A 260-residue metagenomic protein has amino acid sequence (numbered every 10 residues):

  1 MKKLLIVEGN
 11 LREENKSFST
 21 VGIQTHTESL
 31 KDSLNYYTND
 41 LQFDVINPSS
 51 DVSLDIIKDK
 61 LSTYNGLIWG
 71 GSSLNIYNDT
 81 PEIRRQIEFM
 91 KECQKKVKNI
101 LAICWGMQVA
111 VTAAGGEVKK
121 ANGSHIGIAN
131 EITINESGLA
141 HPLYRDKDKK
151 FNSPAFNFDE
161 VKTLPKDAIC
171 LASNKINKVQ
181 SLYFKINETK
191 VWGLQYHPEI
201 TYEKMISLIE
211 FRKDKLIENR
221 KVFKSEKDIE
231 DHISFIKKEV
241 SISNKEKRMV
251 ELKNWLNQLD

Functional and structural regions predicted by a protein language model:
M1-E88, E92-K96, K224-D260: N-terminal beta1-alpha1 cap of cysteine-dependent amidohydrolase-like domains
L5, D44-I46, I68, L101 (+3 more regions): Hydrophobic/aromatic beta-strand patches that form the interior of the parallel beta-sheet core in alpha/beta enzyme
G9, G116-N187, V191-E203: Pocket-forming structural segment of enzyme catalytic cores
E13, V52, I76, V109 (+3 more regions): Flexible, glycine-rich phosphate/dinucleotide-binding loops and adjacent beta-alpha linkers at cofactor/substrate
K16-S17, N78-D79, V111-A113, P165 (+2 more regions): Short glycine-/acidic-enriched loop or helix-start segments at secondary-structure transitions that form or flank
S19-G22, P81-R84, A114-V118, A168-I169 (+1 more regions): Short, glycine/charged-enriched secondary-structure capping and boundary segments
S72-G138: Cysteine-nucleophile active-site neighborhood
I169-S173, N177-D260: C-terminal and late-domain segments of enzyme folds
